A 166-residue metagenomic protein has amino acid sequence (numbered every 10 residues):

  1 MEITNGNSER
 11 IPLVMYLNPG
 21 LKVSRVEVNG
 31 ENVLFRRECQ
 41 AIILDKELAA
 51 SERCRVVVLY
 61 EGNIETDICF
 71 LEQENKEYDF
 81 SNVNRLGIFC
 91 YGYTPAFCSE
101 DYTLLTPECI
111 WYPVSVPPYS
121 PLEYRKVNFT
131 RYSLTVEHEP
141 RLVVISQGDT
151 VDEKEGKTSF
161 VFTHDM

Functional and structural regions predicted by a protein language model:
M1, G30-V33, I43-L48, P118-E123 (+1 more regions): Beta-strand-rich interaction surfaces with strong enrichment in secreted/lumenal proteins
M1-E2, Y16, E27, V57-E61 (+1 more regions): Residue-level recognition of well-ordered beta-strand positions that form the cores of beta-sheet-rich folds across
I3-N7: Asparagine-centered strand-capping/turn motif at beta-strand->loop junctions
R10, F35-I42, K157: Short, solvent-exposed loop/turn segments in extracellular or other extracytoplasmic domains
R10-N32, F80, E137-R141: Solvent-exposed beta-hairpin/edge-strand motifs
Q40, L44, A49-S51, D67: Helix-loop-helix transmembrane hairpins and adjacent membrane-interface loops of multi-pass inner-membrane proteins
E52-V56: Exposed beta-strand face motif in extracellular beta-rich ectodomains
L59-M166: Extended, low-hydrophobicity, Ser/Thr/Pro/Gly-biased non-transmembrane segments
